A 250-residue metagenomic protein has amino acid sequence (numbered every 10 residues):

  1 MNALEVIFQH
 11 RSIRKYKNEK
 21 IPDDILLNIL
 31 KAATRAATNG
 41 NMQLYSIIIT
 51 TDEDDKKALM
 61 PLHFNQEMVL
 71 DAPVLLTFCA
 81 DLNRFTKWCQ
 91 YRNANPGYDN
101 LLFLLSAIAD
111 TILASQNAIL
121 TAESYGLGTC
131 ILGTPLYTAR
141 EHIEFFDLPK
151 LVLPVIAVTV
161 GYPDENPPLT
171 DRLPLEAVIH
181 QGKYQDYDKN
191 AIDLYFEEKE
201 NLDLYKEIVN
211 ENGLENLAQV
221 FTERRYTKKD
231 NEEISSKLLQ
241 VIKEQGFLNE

Functional and structural regions predicted by a protein language model:
M1-E250: Acidic, surface-exposed loops and disordered segments
